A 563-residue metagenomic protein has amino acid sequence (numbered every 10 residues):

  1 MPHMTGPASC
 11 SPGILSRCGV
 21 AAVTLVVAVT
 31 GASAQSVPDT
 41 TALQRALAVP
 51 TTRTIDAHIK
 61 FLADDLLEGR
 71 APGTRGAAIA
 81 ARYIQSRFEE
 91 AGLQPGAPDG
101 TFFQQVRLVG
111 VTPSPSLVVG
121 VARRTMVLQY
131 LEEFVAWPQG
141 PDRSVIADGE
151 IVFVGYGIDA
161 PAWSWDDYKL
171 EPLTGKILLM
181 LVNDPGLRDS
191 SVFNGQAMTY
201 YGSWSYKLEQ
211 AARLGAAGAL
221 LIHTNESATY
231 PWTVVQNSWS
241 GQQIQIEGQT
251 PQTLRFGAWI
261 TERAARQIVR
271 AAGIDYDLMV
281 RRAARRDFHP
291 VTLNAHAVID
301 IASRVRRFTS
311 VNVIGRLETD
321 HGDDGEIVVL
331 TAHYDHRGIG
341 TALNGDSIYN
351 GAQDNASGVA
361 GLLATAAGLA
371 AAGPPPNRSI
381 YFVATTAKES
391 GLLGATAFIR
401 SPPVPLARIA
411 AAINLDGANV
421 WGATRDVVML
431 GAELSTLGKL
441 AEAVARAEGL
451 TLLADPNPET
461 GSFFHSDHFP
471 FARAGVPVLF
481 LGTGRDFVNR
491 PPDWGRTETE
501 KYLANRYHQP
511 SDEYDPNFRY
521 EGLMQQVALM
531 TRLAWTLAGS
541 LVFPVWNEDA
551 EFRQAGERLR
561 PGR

Functional and structural regions predicted by a protein language model:
R17-T30: Bacterial N-terminal signal peptides
P38-L43, A122, Q129-L170, T250-G351 (+1 more regions): Soluble metallo-hydrolase cores and metallopeptidase-like ectodomains found primarily in the secretory/periplasmic
V49-G96, V118-A122, P172, K176-Y201 (+2 more regions): Catalytic-core environment of secreted peptidases
T51, Q129-Q249, T253-F256, E318 (+4 more regions): Extracellular/luminal Protease-associated
E68-S191, L293, V305, T309-N312 (+1 more regions): Noncatalytic luminal/extracellular "stalk/propeptide" segments of secretory-pathway proteins
L128-E132, D142-S144, K169, I246-Y276 (+1 more regions): Metal-dependent peptidase/peptidase-like ectodomains
Q196-G202, Y206, Q210, S227 (+4 more regions): Acidic/histidine-rich catalytic neighborhood of metal-dependent amide-processing enzymes
A367, A371, R485-G556, R560: His/Asp/Glu-rich mid-to-C-terminal helical/loop segments that flank catalytic regions of hydrolases
